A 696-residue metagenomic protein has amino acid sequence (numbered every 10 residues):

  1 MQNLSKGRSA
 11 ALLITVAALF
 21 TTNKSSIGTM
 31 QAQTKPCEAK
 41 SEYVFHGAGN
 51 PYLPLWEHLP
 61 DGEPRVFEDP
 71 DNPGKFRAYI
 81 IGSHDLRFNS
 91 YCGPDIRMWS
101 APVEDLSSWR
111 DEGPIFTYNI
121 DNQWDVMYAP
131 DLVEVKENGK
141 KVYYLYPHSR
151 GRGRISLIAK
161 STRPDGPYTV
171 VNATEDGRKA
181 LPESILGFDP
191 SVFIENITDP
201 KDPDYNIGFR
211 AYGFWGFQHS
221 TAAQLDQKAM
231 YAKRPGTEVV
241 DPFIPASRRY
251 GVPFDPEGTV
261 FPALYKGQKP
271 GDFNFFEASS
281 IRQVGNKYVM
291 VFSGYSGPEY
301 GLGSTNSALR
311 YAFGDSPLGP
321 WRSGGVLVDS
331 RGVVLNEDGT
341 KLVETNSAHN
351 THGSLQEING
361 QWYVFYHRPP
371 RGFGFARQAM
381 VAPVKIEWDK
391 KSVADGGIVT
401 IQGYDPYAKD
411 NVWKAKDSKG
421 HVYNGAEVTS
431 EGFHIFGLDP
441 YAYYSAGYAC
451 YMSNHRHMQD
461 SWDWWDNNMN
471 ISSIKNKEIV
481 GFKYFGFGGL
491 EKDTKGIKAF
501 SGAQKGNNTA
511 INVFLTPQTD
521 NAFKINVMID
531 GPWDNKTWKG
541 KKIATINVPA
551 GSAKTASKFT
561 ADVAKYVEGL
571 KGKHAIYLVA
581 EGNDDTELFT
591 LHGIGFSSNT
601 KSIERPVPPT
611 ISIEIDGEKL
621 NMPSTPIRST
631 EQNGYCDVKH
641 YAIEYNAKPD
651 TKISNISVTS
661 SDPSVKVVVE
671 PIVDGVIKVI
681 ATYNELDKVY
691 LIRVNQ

Functional and structural regions predicted by a protein language model:
M1, M30-A32, P256, E631 (+1 more regions): Intrinsically disordered, low-complexity regions enriched in polar/acidic and amide residues
M1-A11: Bacterial N-terminal signal peptides that target proteins for export
A10-A18: Hydrophobic helical h-region of N-terminal Sec-dependent signal peptides in bacterial secretory/periplasmic proteins
L19-G28: C-terminal segment of classical bacterial N-terminal signal peptides
G28-T34, V665: Intrinsically disordered, low-complexity segments of exported/surface proteins
Q33-R605, V658: Carbohydrate-active catalytic/glycan-binding domains of CAZyme proteins, especially the secreted or lumenal ectodomains
I603-Q696: Beta-rich interaction/scaffold domains
